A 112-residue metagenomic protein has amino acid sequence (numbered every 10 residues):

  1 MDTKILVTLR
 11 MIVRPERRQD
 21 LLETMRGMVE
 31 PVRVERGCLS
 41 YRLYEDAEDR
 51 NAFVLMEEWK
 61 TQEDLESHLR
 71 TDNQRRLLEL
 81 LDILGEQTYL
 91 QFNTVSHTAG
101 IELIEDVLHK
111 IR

Functional and structural regions predicted by a protein language model:
M1-T3, Y44-D49, L78-R112: Glycine-rich beta-strand-turn "strand-cap" elements at beta-sheet edges
I5-I12, R42-L69: Short, well-ordered beta-strand segments in beta-rich or mixed alpha/beta enzyme and ligand-binding folds
I5-L39, L43: N-terminal first-folded block
V13-P15, T61, T94-H97: Non-catalytic surface loops within mature trypsin-like serine protease
G27-E30, V34-L39, E58-F92: An amphipathic, aromatic/His-enriched active-site/gating alpha helix that lines ligand/cofactor pockets
